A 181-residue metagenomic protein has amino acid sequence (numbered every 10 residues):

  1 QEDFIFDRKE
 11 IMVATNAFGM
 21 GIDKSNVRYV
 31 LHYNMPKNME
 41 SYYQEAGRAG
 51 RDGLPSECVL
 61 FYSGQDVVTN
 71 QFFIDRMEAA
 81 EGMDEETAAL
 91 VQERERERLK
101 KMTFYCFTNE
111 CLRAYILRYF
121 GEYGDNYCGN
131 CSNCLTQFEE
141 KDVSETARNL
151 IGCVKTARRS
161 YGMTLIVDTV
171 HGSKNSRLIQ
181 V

Functional and structural regions predicted by a protein language model:
Q1-F18, I22-V181: C-terminal helicase lobe
